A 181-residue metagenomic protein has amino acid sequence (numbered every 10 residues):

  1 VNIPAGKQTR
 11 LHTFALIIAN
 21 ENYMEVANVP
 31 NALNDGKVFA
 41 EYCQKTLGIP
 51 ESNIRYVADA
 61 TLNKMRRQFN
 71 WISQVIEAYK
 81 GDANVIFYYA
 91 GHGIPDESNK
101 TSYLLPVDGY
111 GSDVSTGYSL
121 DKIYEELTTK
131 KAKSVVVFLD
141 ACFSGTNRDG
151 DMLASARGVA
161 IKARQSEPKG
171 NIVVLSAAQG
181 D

Functional and structural regions predicted by a protein language model:
V1-R10, L33, S115-T116, V136 (+2 more regions): Cysteine-dependent hydrolase recognition
V1-S102: Boundary/activation segment at the start of structured domains
A5, Y124-L127, K162-R164: A generic local secondary-structure boundary/capping motif
H12, N63-A90, I94-M152: Caspase-like (clan CD) cysteine peptidase catalytic core
A19, P106, S176-A177: Pocket-edge structural micro-motifs
E21-E25, G109-S112, S144, G180-D181: A short, flexible beta-alpha/helix-coil linker loop
V26, T101-S102, S115, I172 (+1 more regions): Generic secondary-structure boundary/loop-capping signal
C43, A58, A132-D181: Active-site-proximal C-terminal subdomain of hydrolase catalytic domains
